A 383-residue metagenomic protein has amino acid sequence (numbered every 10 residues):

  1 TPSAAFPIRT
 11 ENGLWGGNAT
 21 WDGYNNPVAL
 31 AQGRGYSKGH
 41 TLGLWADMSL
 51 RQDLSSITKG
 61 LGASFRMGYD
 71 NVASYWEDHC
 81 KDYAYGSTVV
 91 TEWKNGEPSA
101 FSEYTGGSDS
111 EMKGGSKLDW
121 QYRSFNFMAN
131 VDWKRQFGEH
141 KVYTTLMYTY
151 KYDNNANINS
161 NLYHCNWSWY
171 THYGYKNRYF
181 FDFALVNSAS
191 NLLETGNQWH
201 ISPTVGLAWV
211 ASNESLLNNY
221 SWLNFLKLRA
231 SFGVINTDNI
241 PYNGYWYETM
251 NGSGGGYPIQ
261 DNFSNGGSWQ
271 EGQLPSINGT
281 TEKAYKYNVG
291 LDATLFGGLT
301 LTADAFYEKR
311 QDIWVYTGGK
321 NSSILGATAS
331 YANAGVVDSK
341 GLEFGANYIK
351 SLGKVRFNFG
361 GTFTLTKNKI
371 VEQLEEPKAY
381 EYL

Functional and structural regions predicted by a protein language model:
T1-I8, G16-C80, V89-L383: Extracellular/periplasmic, surface-exposed regions of secreted and cell-surface proteins
G13: N-terminal Rossmann-like dinucleotide-binding module
Y85-S87: An extracellular/luminal cadherin ectodomain-centered signature
